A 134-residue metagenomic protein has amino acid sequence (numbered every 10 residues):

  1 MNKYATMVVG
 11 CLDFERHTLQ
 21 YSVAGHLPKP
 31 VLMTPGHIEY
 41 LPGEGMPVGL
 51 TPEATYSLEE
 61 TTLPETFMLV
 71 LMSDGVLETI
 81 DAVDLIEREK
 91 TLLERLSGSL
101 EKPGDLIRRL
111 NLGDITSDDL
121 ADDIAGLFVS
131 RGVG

Functional and structural regions predicted by a protein language model:
M1-P42, Y56, I115-D122, V129: Catalytic core of PPM/PP2C metal-dependent serine/threonine phosphatase domains
E39-P42, P52, S57-E59, L63-D118 (+1 more regions): Active-site-proximal, acidic helix/loop segment immediately C-terminal to a metal-coordinating Asp/Glu
V48: Conserved AMP-binding
I124, G132-G134: Intrinsically disordered, glycine/charged-rich C-terminal tails and inter-domain linkers that flank nucleotidyl cyclase
